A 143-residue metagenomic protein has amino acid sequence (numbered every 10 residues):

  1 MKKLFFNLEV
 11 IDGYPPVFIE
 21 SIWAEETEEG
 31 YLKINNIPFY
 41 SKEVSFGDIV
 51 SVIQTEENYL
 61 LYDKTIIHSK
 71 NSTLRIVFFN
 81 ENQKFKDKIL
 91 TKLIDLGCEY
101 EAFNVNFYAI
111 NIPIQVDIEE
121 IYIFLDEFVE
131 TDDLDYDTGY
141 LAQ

Functional and structural regions predicted by a protein language model:
M1-P15: Extended boundary segments
E26-N36: Short, structured beta-strand/loop micro-motifs enriched in basic residues and often containing a Trp
E56-I67: Short, Lys/Arg- and Gly-enriched loop/turn segments at beta-strand edges
I66-N80, Y108: Short glycine-/aliphatic-rich beta-strand segments at the starts of folded cytosolic domains
F85-K86, I94, C98-Q143: Helix-rich terminal scaffold detector
